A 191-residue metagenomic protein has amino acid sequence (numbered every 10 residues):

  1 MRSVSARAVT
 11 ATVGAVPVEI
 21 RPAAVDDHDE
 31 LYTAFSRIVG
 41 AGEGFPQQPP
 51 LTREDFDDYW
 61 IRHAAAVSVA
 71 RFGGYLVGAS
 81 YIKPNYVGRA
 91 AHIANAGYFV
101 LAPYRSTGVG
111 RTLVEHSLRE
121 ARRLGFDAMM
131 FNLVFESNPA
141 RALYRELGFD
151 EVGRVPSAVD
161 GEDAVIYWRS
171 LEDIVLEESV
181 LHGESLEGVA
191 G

Functional and structural regions predicted by a protein language model:
M1-G14, D160-G191: Terminal substrate-recognition subdomain of acyl/acetyltransferases
S3-A8, M130-L133, R145, D150-V165: Conserved catalytic-core motifs of GNAT/GCN5-like acyltransferases
A6, V25, G44-P103, V114-H116 (+3 more regions): Acetyl-CoA-dependent GNAT
V18-L31: A short beta-loop-alpha structural element at the N-terminal edge of CoA-dependent acyl/N-acetyltransferase catalytic
T33-P49: Helix-loop element at the rim of GNAT/NAT acetyltransferase active sites that forms part of the acceptor-substrate
Y98-P103, T107, F135-N138: Active-site acidic-Proline motif in GNAT/NAT acetyltransferases
S106-R119, A142-E146: Conserved acetyl-CoA-binding loop-helix of GNAT-fold acetyltransferases
A121-L133: Conserved GNAT acetyl-CoA-binding A-motif
